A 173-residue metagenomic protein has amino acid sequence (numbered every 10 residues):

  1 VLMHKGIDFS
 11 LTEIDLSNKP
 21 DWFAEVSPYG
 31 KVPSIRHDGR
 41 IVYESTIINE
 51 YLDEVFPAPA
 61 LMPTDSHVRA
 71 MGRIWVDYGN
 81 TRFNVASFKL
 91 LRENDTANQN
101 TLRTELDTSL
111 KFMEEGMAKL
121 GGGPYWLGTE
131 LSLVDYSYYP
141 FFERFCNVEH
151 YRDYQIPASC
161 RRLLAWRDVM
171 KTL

Functional and structural regions predicted by a protein language model:
V1-E130: GST-like domain detector, emphasizing the conserved glutathione-binding G-site in the N-terminal thioredoxin-like
I74, Y78, F112, P140-R144 (+1 more regions): Alpha-helical scaffold segments in carbohydrate-active enzymes
T101-S109, P157-T172: Extended, well-ordered alpha-helical scaffold segments
G128-Y151, I156-A165: GST superfamily/GST-like fold recognition
